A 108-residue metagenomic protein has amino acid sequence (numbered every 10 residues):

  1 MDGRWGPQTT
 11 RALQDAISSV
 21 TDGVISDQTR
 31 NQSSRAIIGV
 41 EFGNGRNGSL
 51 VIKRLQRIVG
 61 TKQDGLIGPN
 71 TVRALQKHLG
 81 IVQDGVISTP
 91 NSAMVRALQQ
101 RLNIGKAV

Functional and structural regions predicted by a protein language model:
M1-V108: Cell-envelope/ECM-targeting effectors and their regulatory/trafficking segments
